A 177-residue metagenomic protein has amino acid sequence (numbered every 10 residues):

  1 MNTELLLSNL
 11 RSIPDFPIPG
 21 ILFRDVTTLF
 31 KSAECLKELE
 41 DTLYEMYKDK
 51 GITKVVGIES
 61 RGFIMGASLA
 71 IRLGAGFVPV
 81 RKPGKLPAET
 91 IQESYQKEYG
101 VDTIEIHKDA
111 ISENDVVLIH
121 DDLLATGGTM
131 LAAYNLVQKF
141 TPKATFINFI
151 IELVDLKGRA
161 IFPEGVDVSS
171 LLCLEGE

Functional and structural regions predicted by a protein language model:
M1-I52: Active-site-facing substrate-recognition patch
N2, S8, L131-E177: PRPP-dependent phosphoribosyltransferase catalytic core
I52-E59: Short glycine-rich phosphate-binding loop at a beta-alpha junction
T53, D115, T145: Conserved acidic residues
G57, I119-H120: Generic enzyme active-site microenvironment
I64-L73, Y134: Short Gly/Thr/Asp-enriched flexible loops that form oxyanion-binding sites at enzyme active sites
G76-V117: Short, glycine/charge-rich flexible loops or terminal/linker lids adjacent to PRPP-binding catalytic cores
D122, G127: Conserved G/P- and acidic residue-centered "switch" motifs that form tight phosphate/ATP-binding loops in soluble
